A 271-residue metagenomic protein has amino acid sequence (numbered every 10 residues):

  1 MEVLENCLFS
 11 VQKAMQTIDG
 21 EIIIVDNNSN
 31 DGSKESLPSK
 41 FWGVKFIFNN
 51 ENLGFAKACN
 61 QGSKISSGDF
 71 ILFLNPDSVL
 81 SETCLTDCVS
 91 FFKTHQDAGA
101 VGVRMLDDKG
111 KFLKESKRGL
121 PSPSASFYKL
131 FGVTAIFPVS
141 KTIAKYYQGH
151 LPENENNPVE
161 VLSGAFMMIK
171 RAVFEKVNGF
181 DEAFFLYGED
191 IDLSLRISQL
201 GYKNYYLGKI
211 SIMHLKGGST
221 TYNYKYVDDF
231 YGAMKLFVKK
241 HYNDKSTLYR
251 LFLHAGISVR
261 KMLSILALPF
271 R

Functional and structural regions predicted by a protein language model:
F9-D19: Short, acidic, metal-binding catalytic loop of nucleotide-sugar glycosyltransferases
S10, D26-E35, E51: A conserved acidic beta->alpha catalytic loop
F48-S66, D87: Glycine-rich, basic loop-to-helix element that forms the pyrophosphate-binding segment of sugar-nucleotide handling
I71: Short aromatic/hydrophobic "clamp" motif used to bind/position activated sugar donors
V79-E115: Conserved donor NDP-sugar-binding/catalytic core segment of glycosyltransferases
L120-V159: Short, flexible, basic/aromatic active-site loop/helix in glycosyltransferases
P152-S211: A short, conserved alpha-helix in the catalytic core of glycosyltransferases
D192-R271: Active-site-adjacent helix/loop segment of glycosyltransferases that harbors family-specific signature motifs
